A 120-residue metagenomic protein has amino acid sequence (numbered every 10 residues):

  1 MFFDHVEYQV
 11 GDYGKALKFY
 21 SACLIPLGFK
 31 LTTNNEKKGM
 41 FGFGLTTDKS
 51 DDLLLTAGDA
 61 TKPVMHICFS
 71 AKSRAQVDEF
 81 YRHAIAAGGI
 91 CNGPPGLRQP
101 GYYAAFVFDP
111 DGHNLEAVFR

Functional and structural regions predicted by a protein language model:
M1-F2, R120: Absolute protein N-terminus
D4-D12, D59-H83, Y103-F108: Vicinal oxygen chelate
E7-S50: Core segments of cupin and vicinal oxygen chelate
L27, T32, F43, Y81-R120: Vicinal oxygen chelate
G42, L54, C68: Short, conserved beta-strand segments within well-ordered enzyme catalytic domains that often line or immediately flank
G44-L45, T56-D59: Short secondary-structure boundary/capping segments
D48-L53, H113: Short, charged/polar, Gly/Pro-enriched secondary-structure boundary elements
G58-A60, G96-L97: Short polar/acidic secondary-structure junctions
